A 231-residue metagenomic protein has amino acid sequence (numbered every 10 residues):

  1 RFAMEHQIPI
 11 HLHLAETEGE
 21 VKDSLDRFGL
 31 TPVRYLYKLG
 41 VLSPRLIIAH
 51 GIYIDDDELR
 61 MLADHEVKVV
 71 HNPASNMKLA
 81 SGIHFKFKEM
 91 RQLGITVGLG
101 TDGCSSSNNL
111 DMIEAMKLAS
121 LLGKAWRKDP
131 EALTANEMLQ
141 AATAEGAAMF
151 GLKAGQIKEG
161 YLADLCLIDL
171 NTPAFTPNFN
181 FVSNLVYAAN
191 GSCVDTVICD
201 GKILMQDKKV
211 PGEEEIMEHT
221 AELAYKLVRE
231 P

Functional and structural regions predicted by a protein language model:
R1-K68, A80-V97: Histidine/acidic residue-rich metal-binding segments in metalloenzymes
M4-I8, V41-L42, L118-L121, A125 (+3 more regions): Generic secondary-structure signature for well-ordered alpha-helical cores
H13, I48, L62, V69 (+5 more regions): Conserved, mostly hydrophobic/aromatic
E16, P73-M77, G103-S105: Short, acidic/turn-prone active-site loops that include or flank metal/cofactor- and phosphate-binding residues
K22-D23, S81-G82, N109-D111, F150 (+1 more regions): Short, well-ordered secondary-structure micro-motifs
K38-R45, F87-T172, V186-A189: His/Asp/Glu-enriched, well-ordered alpha-helical/loop segment that forms or immediately abuts the divalent-metal
D56, M77-K78, S106-S107, F175: Short glycine-rich, flexible loops that bind phosphorylated cofactors or substrates
Q140-P231: Active-site microenvironment of metallo-dependent hydrolases
